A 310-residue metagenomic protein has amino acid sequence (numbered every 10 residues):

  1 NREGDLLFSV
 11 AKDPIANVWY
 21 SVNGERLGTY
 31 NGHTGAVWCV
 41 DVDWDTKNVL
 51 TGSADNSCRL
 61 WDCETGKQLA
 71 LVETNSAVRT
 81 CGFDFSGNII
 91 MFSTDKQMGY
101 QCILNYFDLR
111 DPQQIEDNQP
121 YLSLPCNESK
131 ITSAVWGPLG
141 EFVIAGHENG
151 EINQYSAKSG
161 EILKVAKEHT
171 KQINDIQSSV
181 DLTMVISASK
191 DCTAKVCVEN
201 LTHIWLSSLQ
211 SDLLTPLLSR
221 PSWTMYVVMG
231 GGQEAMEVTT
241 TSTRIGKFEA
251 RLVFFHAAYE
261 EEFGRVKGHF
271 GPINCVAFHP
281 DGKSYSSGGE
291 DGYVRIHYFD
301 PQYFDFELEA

Functional and structural regions predicted by a protein language model:
N1-G4, D41-T46, G82-N88, N127 (+4 more regions): Loop/turn segments within WD40 beta-propeller blades
V10-D13, G52-D55, S86, S93-Y100 (+5 more regions): Conserved strand-to-loop turn within each blade of WD40 beta-propeller repeats
A16-Y20, C58-W61, Q101-R110, I152-Y155 (+4 more regions): WD40-repeat beta-propellers
N23-E25, T34, T65-K67, D111 (+6 more regions): Short coil turn/linker residues within repeat-based beta-strand modules
E25-G28, K67-A70, I115-L122, L163-K164 (+3 more regions): A structural motif specific to WD40 beta-propellers
N31-V37, E73-V78, L124-I131, K167-I173 (+2 more regions): WD40/WD-repeat beta-propeller blade N-cap
V78, L209, L213-L217, S222-C275 (+2 more regions): Terminal intrinsically disordered, low-complexity extensions flanking WD-repeat/beta-propeller proteins
